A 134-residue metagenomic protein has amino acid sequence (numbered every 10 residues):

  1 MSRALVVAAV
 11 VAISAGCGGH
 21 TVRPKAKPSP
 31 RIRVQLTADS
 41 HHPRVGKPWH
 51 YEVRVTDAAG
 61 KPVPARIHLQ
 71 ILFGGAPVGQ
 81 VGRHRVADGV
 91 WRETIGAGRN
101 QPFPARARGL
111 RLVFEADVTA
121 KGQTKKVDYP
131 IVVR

Functional and structural regions predicted by a protein language model:
M1-A15: Sec-dependent bacterial lipoprotein signal peptides
C17-R134: The feature marks long extracellular or luminal low-complexity segments
